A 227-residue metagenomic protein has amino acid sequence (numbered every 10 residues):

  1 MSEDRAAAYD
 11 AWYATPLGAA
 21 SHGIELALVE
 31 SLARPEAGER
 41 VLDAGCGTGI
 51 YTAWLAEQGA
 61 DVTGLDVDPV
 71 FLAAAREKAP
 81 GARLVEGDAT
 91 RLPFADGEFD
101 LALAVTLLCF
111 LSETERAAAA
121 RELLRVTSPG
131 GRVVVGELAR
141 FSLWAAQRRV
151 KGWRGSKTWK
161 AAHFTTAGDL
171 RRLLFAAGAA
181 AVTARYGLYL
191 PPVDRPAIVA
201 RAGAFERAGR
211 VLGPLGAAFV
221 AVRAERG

Functional and structural regions predicted by a protein language model:
M1-E36, I50, R195: Conserved class I S-adenosyl-L-methionine
G38-G47: Conserved class I S-adenosyl-L-methionine
T48-R91: Class I SAM-dependent methyltransferase SAM/SAH-binding core
L103: A conserved beta-strand element that flanks and buttresses the S-adenosyl-L-methionine
A117-P129: A short glycine-rich, Lys/Arg-flanked "PGG" loop and its adjoining helix->strand segment in the class I
V134-K157: Conserved class I S-adenosyl-L-methionine
G152-D169: Acceptor-substrate binding/catalytic loop of class I
V182-G227: A C-terminal cap/extension of S-adenosyl-L-methionine-dependent methyltransferases that defines the acceptor-substrate
